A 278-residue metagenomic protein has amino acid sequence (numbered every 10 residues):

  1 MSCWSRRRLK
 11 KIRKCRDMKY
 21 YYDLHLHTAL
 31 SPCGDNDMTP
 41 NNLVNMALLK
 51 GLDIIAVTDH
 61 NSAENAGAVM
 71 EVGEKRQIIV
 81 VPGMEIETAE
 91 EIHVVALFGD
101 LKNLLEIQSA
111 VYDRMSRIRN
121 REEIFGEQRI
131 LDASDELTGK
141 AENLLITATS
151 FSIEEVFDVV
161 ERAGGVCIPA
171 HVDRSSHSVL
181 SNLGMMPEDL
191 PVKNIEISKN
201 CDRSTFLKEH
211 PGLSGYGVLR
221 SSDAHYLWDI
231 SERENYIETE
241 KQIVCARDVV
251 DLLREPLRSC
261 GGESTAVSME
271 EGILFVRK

Functional and structural regions predicted by a protein language model:
W4, R8, T239-K278: Mid-to-C-terminal alpha-helical segments outside catalytic/metal-binding sites
W4-E90, L183-L190, R203-S204, W228: An N-terminally biased module of ancient metal coordination in phosphate/nucleic-acid-related enzymes
K11-K19, V72-N194, C201, P211 (+3 more regions): Extended substrate/RNA-proximal surfaces in nucleic-acid metabolism proteins
H25, D59, A96, C167 (+1 more regions): Conserved, mostly hydrophobic/aromatic
D35-M38, I195-G215: Short, motif-level signal for alpha-helix interfacial/capping segments enriched in acidic residues and aromatics/proline
H177-S178, R203-F206, L227-S231: Short active-site-adjacent structural elements
Y216-E232: Short acidic/histidine-rich active-site segments
